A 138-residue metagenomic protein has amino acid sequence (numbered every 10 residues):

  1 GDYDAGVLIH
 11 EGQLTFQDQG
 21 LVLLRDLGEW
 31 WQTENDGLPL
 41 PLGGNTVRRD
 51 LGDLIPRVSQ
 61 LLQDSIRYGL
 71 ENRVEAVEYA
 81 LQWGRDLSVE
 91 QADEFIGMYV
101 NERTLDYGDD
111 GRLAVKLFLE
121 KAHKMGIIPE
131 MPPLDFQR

Functional and structural regions predicted by a protein language model:
G1-Q82: Pocket-lining segment of extracytoplasmic ligand-binding domains
V22-E29, G43-N45, M98, R103-L105 (+2 more regions): Flexible, active-site-adjacent loop/turn segments at secondary-structure boundaries
T33-P41, V115-G126: Short secondary-structure transition/capping segments
G52-K121: Secondary-structure end/capping motifs
K121-R138: Conserved C-terminal helix/tail region of periplasmic/extracytoplasmic solute-binding proteins
